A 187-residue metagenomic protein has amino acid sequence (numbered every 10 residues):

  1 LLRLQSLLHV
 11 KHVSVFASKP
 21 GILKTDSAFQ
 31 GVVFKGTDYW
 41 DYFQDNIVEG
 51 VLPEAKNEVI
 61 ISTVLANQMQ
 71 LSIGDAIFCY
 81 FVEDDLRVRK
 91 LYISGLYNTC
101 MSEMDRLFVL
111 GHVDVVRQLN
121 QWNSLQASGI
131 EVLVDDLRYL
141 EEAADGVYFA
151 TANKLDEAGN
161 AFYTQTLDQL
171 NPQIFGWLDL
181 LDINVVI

Functional and structural regions predicted by a protein language model:
L1-L125: A structural signal for hydrophobic secondary-structure junctions, strongest on transmembrane helix-loop-helix units
K19-G21, D136, L170-N171: Glycine-rich beta-alpha junction loops
T25-D26, M104, E142, F175-W177: Short, well-ordered secondary-structure micro-motifs
Q30, Y139-L140, L170: Short phosphate-engaging motifs
L65-A66, L125-F149, F162-Y163: A short beta-strand structural signal in non-transmembrane regions
S72, L125-A127, E157, I183: Short gly/pro-enriched beta-turn/loop segments at secondary-structure junctions
I93, I130, N184: Conserved hydrophobic/aromatic pocket- or pore-lining residues that grip, position, or stack substrates in active sites
A143-I187: Peri-transmembrane interface segments
